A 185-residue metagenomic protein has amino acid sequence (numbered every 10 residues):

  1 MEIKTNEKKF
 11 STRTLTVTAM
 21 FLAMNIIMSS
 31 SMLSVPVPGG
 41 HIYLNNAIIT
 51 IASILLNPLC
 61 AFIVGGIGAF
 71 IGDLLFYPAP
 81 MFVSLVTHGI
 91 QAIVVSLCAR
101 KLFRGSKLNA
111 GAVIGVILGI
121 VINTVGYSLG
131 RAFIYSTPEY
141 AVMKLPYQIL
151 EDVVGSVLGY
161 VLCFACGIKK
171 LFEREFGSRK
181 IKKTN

Functional and structural regions predicted by a protein language model:
M1-N185: Loop-helix junctions at membrane interfaces
